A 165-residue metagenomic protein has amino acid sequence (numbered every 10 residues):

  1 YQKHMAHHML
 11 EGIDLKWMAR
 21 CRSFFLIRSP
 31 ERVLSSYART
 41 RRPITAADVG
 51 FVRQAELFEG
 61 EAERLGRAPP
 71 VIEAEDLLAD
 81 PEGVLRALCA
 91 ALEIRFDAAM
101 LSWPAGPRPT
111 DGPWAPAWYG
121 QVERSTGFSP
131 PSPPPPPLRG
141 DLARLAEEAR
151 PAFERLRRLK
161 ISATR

Functional and structural regions predicted by a protein language model:
Q2-A99, P113-Q121: PAPS-dependent sulfotransferase catalytic domain
R95-R165: PAPS-dependent sulfotransferases, especially Golgi type II membrane carbohydrate sulfotransferases
